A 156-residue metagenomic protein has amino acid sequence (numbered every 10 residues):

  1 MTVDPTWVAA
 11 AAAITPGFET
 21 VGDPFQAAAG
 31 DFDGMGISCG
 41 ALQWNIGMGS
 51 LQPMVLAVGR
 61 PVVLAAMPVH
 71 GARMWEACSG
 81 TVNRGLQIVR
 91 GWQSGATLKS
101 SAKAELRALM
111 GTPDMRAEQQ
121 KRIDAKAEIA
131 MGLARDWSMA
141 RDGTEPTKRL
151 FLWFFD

Functional and structural regions predicted by a protein language model:
M1-D156: Cell-wall polysaccharide-cleaving catalytic domain and substrate-binding groove, primarily in peptidoglycan/chitin
